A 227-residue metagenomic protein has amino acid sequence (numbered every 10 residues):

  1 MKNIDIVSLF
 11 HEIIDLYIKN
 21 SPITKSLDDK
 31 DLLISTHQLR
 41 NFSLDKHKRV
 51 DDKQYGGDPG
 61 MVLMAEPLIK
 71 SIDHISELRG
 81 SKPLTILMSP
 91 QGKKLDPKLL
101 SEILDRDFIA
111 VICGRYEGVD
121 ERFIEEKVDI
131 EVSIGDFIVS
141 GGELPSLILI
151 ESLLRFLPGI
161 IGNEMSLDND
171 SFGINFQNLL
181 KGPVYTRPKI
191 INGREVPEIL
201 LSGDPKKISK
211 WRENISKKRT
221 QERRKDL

Functional and structural regions predicted by a protein language model:
N3-N41: Glycine-rich, flexible N-terminal cofactor/catalytic loop recognition
D5-V7, S35-H37, I86, I109-A110 (+1 more regions): Hydrophobic/aromatic beta-strand patches that form the interior of the parallel beta-sheet core in alpha/beta enzyme
F10, D58, G114, D204: Conserved RecA-like P-loop NTPase ATPase core
L39-F42, R115-G118: Short glycine-enriched loops at secondary-structure junctions
V50-S71: Short, structured active-site "lid" loops
M64-R115, E121: S-adenosyl-L-methionine/SAH cofactor-binding core of RNA-modifying enzymes
F123-L167, F172-I174: Structured adenosyl-cofactor binding patch, chiefly the S-adenosyl-L-methionine
F172, F176-L227: Long, charged alpha-helical interface segments
